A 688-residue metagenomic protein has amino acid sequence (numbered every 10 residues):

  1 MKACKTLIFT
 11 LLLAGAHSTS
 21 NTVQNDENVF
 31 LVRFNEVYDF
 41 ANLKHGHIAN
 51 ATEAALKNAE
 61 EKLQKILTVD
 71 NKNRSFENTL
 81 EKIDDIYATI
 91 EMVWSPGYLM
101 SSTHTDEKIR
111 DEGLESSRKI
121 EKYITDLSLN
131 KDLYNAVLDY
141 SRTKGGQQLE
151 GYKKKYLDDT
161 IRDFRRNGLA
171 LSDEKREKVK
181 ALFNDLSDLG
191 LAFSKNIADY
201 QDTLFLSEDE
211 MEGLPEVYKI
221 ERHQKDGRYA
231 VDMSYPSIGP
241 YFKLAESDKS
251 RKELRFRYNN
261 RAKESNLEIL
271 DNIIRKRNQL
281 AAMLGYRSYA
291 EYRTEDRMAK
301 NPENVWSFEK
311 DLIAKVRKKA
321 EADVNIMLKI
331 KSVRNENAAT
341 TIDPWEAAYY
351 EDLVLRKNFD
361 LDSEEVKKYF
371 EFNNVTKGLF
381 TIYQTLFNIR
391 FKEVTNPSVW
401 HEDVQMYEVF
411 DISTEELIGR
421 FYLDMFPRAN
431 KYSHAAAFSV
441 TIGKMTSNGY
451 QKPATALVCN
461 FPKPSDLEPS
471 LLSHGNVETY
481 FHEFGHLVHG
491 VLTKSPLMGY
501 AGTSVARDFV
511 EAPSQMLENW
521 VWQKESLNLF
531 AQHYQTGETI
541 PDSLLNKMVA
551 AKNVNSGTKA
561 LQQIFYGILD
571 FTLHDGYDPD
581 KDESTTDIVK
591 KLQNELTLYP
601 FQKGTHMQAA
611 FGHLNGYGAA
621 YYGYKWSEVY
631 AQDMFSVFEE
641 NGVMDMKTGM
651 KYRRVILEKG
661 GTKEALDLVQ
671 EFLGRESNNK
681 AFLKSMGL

Functional and structural regions predicted by a protein language model:
M1-N25: Bacterial Sec-dependent N-terminal signal peptides
V23-L214, A230: N-terminal helix-rich structural modules
V23-L43, H47, A54, R228 (+9 more regions): C-terminal, non-catalytic "cap/extension" segments appended to globular domains
V32-H47, G97-S116, Y140-A181, D232-L267 (+6 more regions): Short His/Asp/Glu-rich catalytic/ion-coordination signatures at enzyme active sites or charged loops
K57, E61, K65-K72, T89-T103 (+24 more regions): Intrinsically disordered or highly flexible coil/loop and linker segments, enriched in small and charged/polar residues
A88-L99, R162, F256, A347-L355 (+2 more regions): Short, hydrophobic/amphipathic alpha-helical patches that form generic packing surfaces within helical domains
Y152, Y156, D188, K195 (+7 more regions): Active-site-proximal, well-structured secondary-structure segments within enzyme catalytic domains
P462-F481: Short pre-active-site segment immediately N-terminal to the catalytic Zn-binding motif
